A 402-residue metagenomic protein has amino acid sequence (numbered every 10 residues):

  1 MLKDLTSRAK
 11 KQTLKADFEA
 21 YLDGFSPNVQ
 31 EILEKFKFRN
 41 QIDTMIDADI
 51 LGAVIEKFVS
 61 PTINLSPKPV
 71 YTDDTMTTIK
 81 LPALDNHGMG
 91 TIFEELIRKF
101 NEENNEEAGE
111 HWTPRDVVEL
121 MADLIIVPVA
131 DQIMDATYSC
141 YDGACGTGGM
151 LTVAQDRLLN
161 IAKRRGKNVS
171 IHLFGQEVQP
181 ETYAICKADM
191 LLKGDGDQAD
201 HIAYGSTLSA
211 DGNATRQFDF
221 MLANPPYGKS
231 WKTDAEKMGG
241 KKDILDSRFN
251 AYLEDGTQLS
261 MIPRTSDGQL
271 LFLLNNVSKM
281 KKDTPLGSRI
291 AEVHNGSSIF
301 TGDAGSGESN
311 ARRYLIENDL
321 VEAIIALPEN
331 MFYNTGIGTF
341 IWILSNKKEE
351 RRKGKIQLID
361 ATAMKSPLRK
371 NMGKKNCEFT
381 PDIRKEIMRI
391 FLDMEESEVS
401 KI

Functional and structural regions predicted by a protein language model:
M1-V129, Q198-G212, A326-E329, R352-T362 (+2 more regions): Non-catalytic, mostly N-terminal accessory regions of nucleic-acid modification and defense proteins
E19-D23, L84-I92, M150-L158, M238-K241 (+1 more regions): Short, functional N-terminal and low-complexity linear motifs
N28-I32, E94-K99, L159-G166, E181 (+4 more regions): Short amphipathic alpha-helical segments, especially helix-boundary/capping motifs
K57-T77, C140, D255-S266, H294: Short charge-dense sequence patches
T78-G88, D135-C140, K167-L173, P263-S266 (+3 more regions): Glycine-rich, flexible loop segments associated with nucleotide phosphate handling
A108-A223, Y227-D243, L270, N295-S297 (+3 more regions): Conserved S-adenosyl-L-methionine
D211, T215-I402: A conserved structural/catalytic subdomain of Rossmann-like adenosyl-cofactor enzymes
